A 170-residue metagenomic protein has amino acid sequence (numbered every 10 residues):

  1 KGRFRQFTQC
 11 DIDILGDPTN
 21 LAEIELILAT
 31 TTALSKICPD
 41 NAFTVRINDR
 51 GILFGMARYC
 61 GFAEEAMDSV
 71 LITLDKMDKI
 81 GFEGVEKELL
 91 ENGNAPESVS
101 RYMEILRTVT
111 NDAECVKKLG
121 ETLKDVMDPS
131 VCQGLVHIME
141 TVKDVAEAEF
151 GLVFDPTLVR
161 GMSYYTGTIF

Functional and structural regions predicted by a protein language model:
K1-D40, G51, V85-F170: Positively charged, Gly/Ser-enriched RNA/tRNA-binding surfaces
C38-V45, E64-D68: Short secondary-structure capping/junction motifs at helix and strand boundaries
T44-G55: Glycine-rich, mobile lid/loop segments that gate access to catalytic sites or pores
M56-C60: Distinct, well-ordered alpha-helical segments
G61-L90: Acidic, His- and aromatic-enriched active-site or binding-groove loops in soluble protein domains that engage sugars
